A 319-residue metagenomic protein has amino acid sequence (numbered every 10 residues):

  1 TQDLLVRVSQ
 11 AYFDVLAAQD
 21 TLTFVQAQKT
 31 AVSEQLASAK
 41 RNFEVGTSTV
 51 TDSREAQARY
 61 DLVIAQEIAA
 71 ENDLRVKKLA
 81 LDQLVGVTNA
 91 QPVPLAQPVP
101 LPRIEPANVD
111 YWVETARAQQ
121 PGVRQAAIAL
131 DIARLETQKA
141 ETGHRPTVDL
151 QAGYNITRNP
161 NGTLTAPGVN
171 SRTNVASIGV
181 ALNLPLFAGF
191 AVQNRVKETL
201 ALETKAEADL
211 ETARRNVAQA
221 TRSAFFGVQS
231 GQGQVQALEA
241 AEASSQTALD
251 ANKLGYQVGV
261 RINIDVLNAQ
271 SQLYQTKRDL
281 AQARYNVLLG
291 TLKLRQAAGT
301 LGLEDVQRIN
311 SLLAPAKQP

Functional and structural regions predicted by a protein language model:
D3-T115, G227, G231, Q272-Y274: Periplasmic alpha-helical coiled-coil/stalk elements that build and connect Gram-negative outer-membrane
D3-T23, E34, R41, K77 (+3 more regions): Amphipathic alpha-helical coiled-coil segments
Q10, E55, T147, V175-S177 (+2 more regions): Transmembrane beta-barrel architecture of outer-membrane proteins
A70, P121, A283: Metallo-beta-lactamase
D73, T142-H144, N183-F187, N286: Structural signature of outer-membrane beta-barrel channels/translocons
P92, P100-R103, N108-G153, T157: Acidic, glycine-rich loop-and-beta core segments that form the ion-binding/anion-interacting portion of active sites
L95-V109, Q138, Q151-A188, R195 (+1 more regions): Small/polar, glycine/serine/threonine/aspartate-rich low-complexity segments that form flexible
D279-P319: Acidic, low-complexity, intrinsically disordered peripheral segments
